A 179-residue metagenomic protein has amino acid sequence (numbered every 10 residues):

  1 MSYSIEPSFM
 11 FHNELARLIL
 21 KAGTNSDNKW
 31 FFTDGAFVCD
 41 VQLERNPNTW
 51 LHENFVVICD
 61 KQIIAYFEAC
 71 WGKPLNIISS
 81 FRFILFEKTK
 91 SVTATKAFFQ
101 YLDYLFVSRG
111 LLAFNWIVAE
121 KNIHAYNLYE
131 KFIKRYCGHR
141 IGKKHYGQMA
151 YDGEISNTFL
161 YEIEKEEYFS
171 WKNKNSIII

Functional and structural regions predicted by a protein language model:
M1-L18, N54-I179: Acyl-donor (CoA/ACP) binding surface of acyl/acetyltransferases
G23-E44: Conserved GNAT-fold acetyl-CoA-binding loop/helix
E44-L51: Short loop/turn motifs at secondary-structure junctions and domain boundaries
